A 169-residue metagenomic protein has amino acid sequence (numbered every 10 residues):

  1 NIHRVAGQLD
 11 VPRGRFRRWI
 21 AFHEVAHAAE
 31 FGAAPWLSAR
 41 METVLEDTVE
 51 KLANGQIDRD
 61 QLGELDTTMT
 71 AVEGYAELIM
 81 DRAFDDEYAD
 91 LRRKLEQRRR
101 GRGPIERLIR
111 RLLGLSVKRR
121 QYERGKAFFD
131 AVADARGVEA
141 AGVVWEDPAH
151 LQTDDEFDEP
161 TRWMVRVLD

Functional and structural regions predicted by a protein language model:
I2-F22: Short pre-active-site segment immediately N-terminal to the catalytic Zn-binding motif
H3-V5, S38, H150-Q152: Flexible loop/turn segments at secondary-structure boundaries
R4, G32, V44, T48 (+2 more regions): A short secondary-structure junction motif
E24-M41: Catalytic Zn2+-binding segment of zinc metalloproteases
W36-A76: Acidic/histidine-rich catalytic neighborhood
E73-D169: Pan-zinc metallopeptidase signature
